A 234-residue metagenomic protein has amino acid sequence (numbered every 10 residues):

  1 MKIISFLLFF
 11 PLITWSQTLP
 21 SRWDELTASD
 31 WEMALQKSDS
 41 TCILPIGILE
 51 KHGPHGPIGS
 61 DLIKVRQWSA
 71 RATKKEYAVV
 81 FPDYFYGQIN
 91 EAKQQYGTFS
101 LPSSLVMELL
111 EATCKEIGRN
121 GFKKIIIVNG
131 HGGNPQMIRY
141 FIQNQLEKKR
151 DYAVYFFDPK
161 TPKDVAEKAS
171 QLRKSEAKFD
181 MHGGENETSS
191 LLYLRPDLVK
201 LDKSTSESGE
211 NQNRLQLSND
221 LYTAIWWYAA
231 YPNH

Functional and structural regions predicted by a protein language model:
I3-I13: Sec-dependent N-terminal signal peptides
Q17-S104, E108-I126, G130-H234: Extended, histidine- and acidic-residue-enriched regions that form the cofactor-binding/catalytic faces
